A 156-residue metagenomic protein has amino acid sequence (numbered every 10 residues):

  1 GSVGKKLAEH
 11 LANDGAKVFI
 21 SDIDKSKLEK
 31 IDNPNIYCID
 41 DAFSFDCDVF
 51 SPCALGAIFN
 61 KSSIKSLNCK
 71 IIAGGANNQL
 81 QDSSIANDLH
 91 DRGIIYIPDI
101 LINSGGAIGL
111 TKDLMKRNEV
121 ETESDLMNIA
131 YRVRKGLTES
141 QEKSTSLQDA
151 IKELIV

Functional and structural regions predicted by a protein language model:
G1-V49: Glycine-rich phosphate/diphosphate-binding loop of Rossmann-like nucleotide-binding domains
S2-L7, L28, I58-S62, L80-D82 (+1 more regions): Short glycine/serine/threonine-rich phosphate/pyrophosphate-binding segments that cradle anionic phosphate groups
A8, K17, Y37-C38, S62 (+2 more regions): Metal-centered catalytic cores of metalloenzymes
H10, K30, S63-S66, D88: Well-formed, non-transmembrane alpha-helical positions, independent of function
D24, L55-G56: A generic "binding-loop/recognition-motif" signal
D40-C47, G56-A73, S84: Rossmann-fold NAD(P) dinucleotide-binding segment
S51-L55, A76-N77: Short glycine-/small-residue-rich Rossmann-like dinucleotide-binding loops
K70-V156: Adenosine-phosphate binding glycine-rich loop
